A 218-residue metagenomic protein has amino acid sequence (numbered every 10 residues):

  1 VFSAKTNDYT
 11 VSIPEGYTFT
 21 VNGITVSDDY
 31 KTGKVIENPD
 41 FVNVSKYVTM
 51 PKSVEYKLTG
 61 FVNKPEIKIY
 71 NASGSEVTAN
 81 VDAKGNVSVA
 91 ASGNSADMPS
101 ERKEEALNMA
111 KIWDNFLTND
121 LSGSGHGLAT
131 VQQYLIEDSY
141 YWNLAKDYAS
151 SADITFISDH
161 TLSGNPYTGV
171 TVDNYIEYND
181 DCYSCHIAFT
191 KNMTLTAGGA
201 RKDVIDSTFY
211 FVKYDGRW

Functional and structural regions predicted by a protein language model:
V1, G93-P166: Core segments of small alpha/beta cavity-forming domains
V1-M98, V204-W218: Short beta-strand edge/turn micro-motifs at domain boundaries
V1-T6, D153-R201: Surface-exposed, charged secondary-structure patches
I13, I24-V26, I36, I67-I69 (+7 more regions): Weak global preference for isoleucine
S27-D29, K34, I112, G164-N174 (+2 more regions): Generic ordered-secondary-structure signal
L117-D120, M193, W218: Broad hydrophobic/π-residue packing in well-ordered secondary structure
